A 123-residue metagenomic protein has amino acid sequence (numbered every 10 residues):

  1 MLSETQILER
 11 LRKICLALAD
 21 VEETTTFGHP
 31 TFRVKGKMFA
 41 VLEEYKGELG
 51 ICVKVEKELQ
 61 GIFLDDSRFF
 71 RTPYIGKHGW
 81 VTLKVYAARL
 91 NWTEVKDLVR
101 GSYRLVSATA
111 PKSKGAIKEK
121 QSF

Functional and structural regions predicted by a protein language model:
M1-F123: Charge-dense, helix-prone N-terminal extensions
